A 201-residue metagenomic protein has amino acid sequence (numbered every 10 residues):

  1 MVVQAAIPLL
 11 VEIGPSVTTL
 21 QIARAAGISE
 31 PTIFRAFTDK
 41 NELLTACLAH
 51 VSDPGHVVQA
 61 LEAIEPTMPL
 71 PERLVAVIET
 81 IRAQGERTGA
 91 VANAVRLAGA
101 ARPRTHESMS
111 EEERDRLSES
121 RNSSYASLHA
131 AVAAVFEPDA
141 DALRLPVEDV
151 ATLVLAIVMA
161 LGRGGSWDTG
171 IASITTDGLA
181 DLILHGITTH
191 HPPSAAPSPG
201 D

Functional and structural regions predicted by a protein language model:
M1, A5, L9-E42, A46: Helix-turn-helix
T18, H56, A60, A90-R96 (+4 more regions): Short, hydrophobic secondary-structure boundary micro-motifs
K40, C47, V51, V77 (+4 more regions): Hydrophobic/aromatic residues within well-ordered alpha-helical segments
E42-L43, A49-D53, A83, A101 (+2 more regions): Residue-level marker of structural boundaries
A49-V77: Amphipathic alpha-helical linker/stalk segments
A63, E79-E86, N93-H106, L182-I187: Helix-loop "lid/cap" segments that line or gate small-molecule binding pockets
M68, E72, A90, A94 (+3 more regions): Amphipathic alpha-helical packing segments from all-alpha helical-bundle domains
A76, A83, A126, A130-V147 (+1 more regions): C-terminal peripheral helix-coil segments that are non-catalytic and often amphipathic
